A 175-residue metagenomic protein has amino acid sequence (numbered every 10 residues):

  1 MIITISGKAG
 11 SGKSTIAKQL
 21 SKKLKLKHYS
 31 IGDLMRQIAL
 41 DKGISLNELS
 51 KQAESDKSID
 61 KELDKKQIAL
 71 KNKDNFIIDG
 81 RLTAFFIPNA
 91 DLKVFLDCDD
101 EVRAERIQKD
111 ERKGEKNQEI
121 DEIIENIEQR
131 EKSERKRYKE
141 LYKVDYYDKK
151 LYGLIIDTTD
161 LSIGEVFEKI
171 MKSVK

Functional and structural regions predicted by a protein language model:
I5: Hydrophobic anchor at the beta1->P-loop junction of P-loop NTPases
K8: P-loop (Walker A) phosphate-binding loop of NTP-binding proteins
K13: Conserved lysine of the Walker
I16: Hydrophobic positions on the alpha1 helix immediately C-terminal to the Walker A/P-loop
K22-Y29: Post-Walker A helix-loop "phosphate-sensing" segment adjacent to the P-loop in P-loop NTPases
I31-P88, E101-E105, K109-E115, D121 (+1 more regions): ATP-dependent small-molecule kinase phosphotransfer cores that center on conserved nucleotide phosphate-binding segments
E115-V166: Small-molecule kinase domains that catalyze NTP-dependent phosphoryl transfer to phosphate-bearing small molecules
